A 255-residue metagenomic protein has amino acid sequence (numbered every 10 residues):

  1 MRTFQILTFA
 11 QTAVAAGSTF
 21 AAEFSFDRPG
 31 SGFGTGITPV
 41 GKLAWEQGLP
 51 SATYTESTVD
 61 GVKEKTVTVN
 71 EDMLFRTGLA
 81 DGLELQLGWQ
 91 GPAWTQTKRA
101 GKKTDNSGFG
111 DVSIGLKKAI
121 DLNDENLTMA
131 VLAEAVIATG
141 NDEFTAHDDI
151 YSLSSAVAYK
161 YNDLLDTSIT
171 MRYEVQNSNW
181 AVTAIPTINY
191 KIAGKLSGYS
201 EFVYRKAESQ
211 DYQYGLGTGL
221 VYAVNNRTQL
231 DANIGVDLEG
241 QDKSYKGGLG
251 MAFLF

Functional and structural regions predicted by a protein language model:
M1-F26: Cleavable N-terminal export/targeting peptides
F20-F255: Transmembrane beta-barrel domains of Gram-negative outer membranes and organellar outer membranes
